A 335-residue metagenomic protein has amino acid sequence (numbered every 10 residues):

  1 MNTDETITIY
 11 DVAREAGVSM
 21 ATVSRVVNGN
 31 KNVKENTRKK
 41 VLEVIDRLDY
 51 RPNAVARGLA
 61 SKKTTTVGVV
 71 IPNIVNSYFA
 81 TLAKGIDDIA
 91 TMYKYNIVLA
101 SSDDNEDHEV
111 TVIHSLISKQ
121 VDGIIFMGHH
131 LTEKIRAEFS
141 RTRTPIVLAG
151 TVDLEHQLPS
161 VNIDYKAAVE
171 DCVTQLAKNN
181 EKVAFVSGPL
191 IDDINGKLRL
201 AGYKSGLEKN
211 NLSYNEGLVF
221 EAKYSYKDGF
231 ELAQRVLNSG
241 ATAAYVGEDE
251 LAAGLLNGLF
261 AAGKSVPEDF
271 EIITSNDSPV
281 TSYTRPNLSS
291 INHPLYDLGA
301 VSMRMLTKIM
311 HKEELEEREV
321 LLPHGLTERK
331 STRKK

Functional and structural regions predicted by a protein language model:
M1-T3, R47, D88-Y93, R141-L148 (+1 more regions): Bacterial carbohydrate/catabolite-sensing allosteric modules
M1-T65, R333-K335: N-terminal helix-turn-helix DNA-binding module of bacterial transcription factors
M1-T8, K62-T174, K178, L232-S239: Alpha-helical recognition/docking segments in bacterial nutrient-uptake and carbohydrate-utilization systems
M20, R38, T64, A83 (+3 more regions): ATP/adenylate-binding site constellation spanning eukaryotic-like Ser/Thr protein kinases, ABC-transporter
V27-N30, I74-V75, D104, L131 (+4 more regions): Short, glycine/serine-rich, charged loops/turns that create anion-binding and catalytic segments at active sites
G29, V33, V55, I74 (+8 more regions): Conserved acidic
